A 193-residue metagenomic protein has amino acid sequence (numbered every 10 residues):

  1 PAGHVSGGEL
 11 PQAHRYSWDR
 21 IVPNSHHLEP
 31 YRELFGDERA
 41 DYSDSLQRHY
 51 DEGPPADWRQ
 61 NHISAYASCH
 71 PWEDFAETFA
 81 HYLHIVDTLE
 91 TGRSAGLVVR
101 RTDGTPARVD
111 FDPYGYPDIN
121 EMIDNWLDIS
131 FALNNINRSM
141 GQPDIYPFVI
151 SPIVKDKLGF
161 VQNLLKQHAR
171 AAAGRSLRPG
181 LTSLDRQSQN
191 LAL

Functional and structural regions predicted by a protein language model:
P1-A13: Short pre-active-site segment immediately N-terminal to the catalytic Zn-binding motif
G3-V5, S17-E73, F79-D87: Post-HExxH zinc-binding segment in Zn-dependent metallohydrolases
Y66-L193: Pan-zinc metallopeptidase signature
